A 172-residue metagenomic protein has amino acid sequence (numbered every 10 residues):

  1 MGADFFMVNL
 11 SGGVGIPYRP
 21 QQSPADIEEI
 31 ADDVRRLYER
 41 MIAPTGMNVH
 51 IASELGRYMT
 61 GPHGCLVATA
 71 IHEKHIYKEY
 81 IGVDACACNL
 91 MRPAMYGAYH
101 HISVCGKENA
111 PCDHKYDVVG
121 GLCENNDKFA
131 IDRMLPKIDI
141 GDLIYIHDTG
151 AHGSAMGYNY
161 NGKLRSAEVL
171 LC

Functional and structural regions predicted by a protein language model:
M1-H72, L135, N161: Active-site loop/helix belt of alpha/beta enzymes
N48-C172: Charged (often Lys/Glu-rich) extended helix/loop segments that serve as interaction or gating elements
